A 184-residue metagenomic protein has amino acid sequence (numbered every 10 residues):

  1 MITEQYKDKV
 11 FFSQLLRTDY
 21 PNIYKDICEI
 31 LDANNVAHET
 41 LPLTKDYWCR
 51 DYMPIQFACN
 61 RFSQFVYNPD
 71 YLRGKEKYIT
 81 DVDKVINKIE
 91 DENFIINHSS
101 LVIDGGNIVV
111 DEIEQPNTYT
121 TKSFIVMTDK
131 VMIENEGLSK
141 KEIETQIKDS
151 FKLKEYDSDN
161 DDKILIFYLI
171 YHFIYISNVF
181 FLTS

Functional and structural regions predicted by a protein language model:
M1-S184: The feature marks the mature, well-folded catalytic cores of soluble enzymes
